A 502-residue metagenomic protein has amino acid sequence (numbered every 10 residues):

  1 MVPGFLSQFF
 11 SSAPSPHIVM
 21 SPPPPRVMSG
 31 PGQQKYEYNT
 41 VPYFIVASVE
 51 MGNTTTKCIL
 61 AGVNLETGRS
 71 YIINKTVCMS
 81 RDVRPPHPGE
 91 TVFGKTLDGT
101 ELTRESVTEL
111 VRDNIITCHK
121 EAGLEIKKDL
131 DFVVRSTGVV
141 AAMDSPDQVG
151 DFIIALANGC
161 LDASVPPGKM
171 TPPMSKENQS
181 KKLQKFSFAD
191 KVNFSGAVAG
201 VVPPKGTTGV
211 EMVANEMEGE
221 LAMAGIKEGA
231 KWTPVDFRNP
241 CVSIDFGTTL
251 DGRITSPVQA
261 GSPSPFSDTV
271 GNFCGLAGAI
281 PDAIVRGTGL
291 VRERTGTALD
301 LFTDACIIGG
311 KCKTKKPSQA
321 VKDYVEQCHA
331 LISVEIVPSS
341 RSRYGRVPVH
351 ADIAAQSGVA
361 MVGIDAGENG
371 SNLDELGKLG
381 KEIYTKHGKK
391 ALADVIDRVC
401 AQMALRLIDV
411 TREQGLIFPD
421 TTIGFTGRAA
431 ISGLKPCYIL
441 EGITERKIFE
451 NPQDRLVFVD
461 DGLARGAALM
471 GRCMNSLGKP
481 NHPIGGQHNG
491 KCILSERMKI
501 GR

Functional and structural regions predicted by a protein language model:
M1-S48, N53, L65-T67, P88-S243 (+4 more regions): Nucleotide/phosphate-binding catalytic cleft detector across ATP-hydrolyzing and phosphate-transferring enzymes
V2-P3, V63-G68, I72-K75, S80-R84: N-terminal capping/interface segment
C58-L60, I254: Conserved blade-register residue in beta-propeller folds
I59, T76-F93, K127: N-terminal glycine-rich anion-binding loops that anchor highly charged ligand groups
S70-I73, E228-K231, V235-A354, M361 (+2 more regions): Glycine-rich phosphate-binding loop of actin/hexokinase-like ATP-binding domains
A320-A404, G415-L416: Acidic, Ser/Thr/Gly/Pro-rich low-complexity segments that form flexible
